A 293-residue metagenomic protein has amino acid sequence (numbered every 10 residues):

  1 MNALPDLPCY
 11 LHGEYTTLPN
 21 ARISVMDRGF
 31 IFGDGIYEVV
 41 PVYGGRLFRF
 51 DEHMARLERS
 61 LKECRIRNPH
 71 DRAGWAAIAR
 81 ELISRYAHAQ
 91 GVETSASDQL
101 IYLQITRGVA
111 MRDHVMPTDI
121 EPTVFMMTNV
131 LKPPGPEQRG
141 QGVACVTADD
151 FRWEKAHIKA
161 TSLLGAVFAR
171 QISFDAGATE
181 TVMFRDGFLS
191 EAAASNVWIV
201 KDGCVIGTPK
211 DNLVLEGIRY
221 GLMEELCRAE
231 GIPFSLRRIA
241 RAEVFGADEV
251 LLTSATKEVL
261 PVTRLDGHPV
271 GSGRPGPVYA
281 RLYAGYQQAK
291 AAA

Functional and structural regions predicted by a protein language model:
M1-T181, D186-F188, E224-A293: Conserved alpha/beta cores of soluble small-molecule-handling proteins
I36, H53, A193-S195, D211 (+2 more regions): A generic "binding-loop/recognition-motif" signal
F184-K210, L215-E216: Glycine- and Gly-Pro-enriched alpha-helical subdomains that act as flexible, kink-prone "lid/hinge" or packing modules
A193, G207, L213-F234, G267: Catalytic-pocket segment enriched in acidic/His residues
